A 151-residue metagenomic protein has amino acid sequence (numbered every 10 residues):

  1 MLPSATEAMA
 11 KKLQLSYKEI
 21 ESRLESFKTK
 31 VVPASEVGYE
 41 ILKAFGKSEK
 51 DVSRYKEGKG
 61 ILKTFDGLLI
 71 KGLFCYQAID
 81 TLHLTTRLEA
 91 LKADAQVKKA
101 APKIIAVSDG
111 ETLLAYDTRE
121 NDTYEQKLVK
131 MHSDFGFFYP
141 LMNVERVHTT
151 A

Functional and structural regions predicted by a protein language model:
M1-F74, A78-A151: Short, basic/polar, glycine-containing "phosphate-handling" surface segments that engage DNA
